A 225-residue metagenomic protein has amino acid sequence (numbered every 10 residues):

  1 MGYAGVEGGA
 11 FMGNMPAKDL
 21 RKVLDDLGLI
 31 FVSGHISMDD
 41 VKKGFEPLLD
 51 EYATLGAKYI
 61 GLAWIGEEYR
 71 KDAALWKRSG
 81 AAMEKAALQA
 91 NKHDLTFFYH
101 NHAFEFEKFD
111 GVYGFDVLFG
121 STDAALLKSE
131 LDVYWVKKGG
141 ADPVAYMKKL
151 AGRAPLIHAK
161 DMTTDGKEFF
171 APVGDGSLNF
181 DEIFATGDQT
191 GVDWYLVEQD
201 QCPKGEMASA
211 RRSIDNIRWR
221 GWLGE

Functional and structural regions predicted by a protein language model:
M1-Y3: A short, Lys/Arg-enriched amphipathic alpha-helix followed by its capping loop at the start of a domain
G5, G13, K18, I30 (+3 more regions): Active-site acidic/histidine proton-transfer and metal-coordination neighborhood in alpha/beta enzyme cores
G5-G8, V32-H35, I60-L62, L156-H158 (+1 more regions): Structural recognition of the beta-strand scaffold that forms the well-ordered cores of secreted hydrolase catalytic
A10-F11, I36, W64-I65, H102 (+2 more regions): Active-site loop/turn elements of alpha/beta-hydrolase fold enzymes, especially the short glycine-/histidine-rich
G13, K22-V23, G28, S33 (+3 more regions): Mature catalytic domains of secreted/periplasmic carbohydrate-active enzymes
M15-L29, F45, Y195, K204-D215: Accessory recognition modules or surfaces
V23, E51-T54, K85, Q89 (+3 more regions): Alpha-helical scaffold elements within enzyme catalytic domains, especially in hydrolases
G56, F109-L131, W135-E225: Histidine-acidic metal/acid-base catalytic patches
